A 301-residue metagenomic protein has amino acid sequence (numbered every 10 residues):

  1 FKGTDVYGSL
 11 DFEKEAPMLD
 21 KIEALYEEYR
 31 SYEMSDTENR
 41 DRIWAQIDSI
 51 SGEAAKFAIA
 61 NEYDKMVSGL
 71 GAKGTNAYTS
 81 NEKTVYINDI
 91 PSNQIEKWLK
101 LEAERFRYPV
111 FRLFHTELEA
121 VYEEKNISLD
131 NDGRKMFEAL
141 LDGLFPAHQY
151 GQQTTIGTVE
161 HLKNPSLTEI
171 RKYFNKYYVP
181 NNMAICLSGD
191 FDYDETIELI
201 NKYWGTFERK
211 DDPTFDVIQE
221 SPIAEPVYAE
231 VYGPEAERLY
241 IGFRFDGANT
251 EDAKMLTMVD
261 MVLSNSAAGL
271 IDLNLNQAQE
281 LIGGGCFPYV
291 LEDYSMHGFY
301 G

Functional and structural regions predicted by a protein language model:
F1-E104, K135-E160, N182-S188, E237-G247 (+1 more regions): M16 family metallopeptidases and their MPP-like homologs
Y7-G8, F106-F114: Short, polar/flexible loop-turn hinges at active-site or ligand-entry regions and domain interfaces
E96-W98, H115, N249-A253: Solvent-exposed, non-transmembrane alpha-helical starts
P109-R112, L129, P146-A147, E160 (+2 more regions): An aromatic/glycine/proline-enriched structural segment found at the starts of mature extracellular/organellar domains
Y122-A139, I218-E237, L270-I282: Short acidic/His-enriched helical or mixed secondary-structure segments at domain edges of catalytic enzymes and some
